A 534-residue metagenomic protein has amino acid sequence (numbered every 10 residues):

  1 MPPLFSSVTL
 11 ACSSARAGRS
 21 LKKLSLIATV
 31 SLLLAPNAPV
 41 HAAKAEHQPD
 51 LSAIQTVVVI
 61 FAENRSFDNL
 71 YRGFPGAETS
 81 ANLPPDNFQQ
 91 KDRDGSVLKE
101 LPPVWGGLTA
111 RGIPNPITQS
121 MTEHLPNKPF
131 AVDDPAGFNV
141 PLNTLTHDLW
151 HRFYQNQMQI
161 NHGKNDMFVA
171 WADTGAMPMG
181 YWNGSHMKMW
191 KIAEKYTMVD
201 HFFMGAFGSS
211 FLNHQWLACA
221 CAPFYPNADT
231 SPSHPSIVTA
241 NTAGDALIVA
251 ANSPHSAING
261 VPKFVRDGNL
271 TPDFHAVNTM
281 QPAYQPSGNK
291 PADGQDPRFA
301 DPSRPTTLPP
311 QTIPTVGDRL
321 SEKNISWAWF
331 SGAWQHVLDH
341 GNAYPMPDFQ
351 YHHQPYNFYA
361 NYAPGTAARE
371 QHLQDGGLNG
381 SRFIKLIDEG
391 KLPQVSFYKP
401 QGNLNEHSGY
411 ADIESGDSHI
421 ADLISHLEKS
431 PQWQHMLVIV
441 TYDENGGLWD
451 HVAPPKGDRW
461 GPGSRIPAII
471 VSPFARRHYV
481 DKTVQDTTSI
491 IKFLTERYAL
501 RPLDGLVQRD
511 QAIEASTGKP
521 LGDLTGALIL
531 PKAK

Functional and structural regions predicted by a protein language model:
M1-S20: N-terminal secretory signal peptides that target proteins for export/translocation
T9-C12, S31, H41: N-terminal non-cleavable signal-anchor helices
S13-S14, A28, I54, Q434: Residue-level detector of alpha-helix boundary/anchor positions
R19-S20, L34, H41: Short, low-complexity interaction segments enriched in Ser/Thr/Pro/Gly
L21-K22, P36, D443, I491: Residue-level micro-sites within transmembrane alpha helices that shape and flank functional polar/acidic positions
K23-L24, A38, A45: N-terminal cationic leader/targeting segments used for protein routing and processing
S25-P36: Bacterial N-terminal signal peptides
H41-K534: N-terminal pro-sequences and low-complexity stem/linker regions of secreted or lumenal proteins
